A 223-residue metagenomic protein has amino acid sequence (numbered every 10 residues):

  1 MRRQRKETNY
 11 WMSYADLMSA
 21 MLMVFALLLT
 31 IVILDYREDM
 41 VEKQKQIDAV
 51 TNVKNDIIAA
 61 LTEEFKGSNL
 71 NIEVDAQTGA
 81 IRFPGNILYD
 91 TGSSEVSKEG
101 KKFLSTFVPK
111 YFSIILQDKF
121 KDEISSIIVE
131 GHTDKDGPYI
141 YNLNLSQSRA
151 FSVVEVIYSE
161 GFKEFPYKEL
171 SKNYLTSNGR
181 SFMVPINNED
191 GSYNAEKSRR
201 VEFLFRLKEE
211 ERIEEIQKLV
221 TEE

Functional and structural regions predicted by a protein language model:
M1-E63, G67, A76: Short terminal targeting/anchoring segments
I47, I87-K101, P138-N144: Second-shell loop/turn segments in exported
K54, I58, T62, K101 (+2 more regions): Extracytoplasmic/secreted envelope proteins and their assembly/folding machinery, especially bacterial periplasmic
E64-D75, K119-S125, S171: Short beta-strand elements
N71-E73, A80-L88, S126-E130, T176-N178 (+1 more regions): Soluble periplasmic/extracytoplasmic beta-strand elements of cell-envelope proteins
I81, S93-I128, Y158, F162 (+2 more regions): Periplasmic peptidoglycan-binding/anchoring modules of Gram-negative envelope and division proteins
K98, E130-E210: Periplasmic OmpA-like peptidoglycan-binding domain that tethers envelope proteins to the cell wall
K218-E223: Short, cationic low-complexity segments
